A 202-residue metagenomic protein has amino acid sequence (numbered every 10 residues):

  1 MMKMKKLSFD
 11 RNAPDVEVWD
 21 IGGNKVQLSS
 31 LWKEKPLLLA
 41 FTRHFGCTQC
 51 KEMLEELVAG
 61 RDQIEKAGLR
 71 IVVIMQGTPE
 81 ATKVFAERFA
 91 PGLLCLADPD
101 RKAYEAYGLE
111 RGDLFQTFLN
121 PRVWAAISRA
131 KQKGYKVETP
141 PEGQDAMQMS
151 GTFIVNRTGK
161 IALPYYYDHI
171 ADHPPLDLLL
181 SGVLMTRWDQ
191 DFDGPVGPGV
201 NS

Functional and structural regions predicted by a protein language model:
M1-S30, E52: N-terminal "domain-start" segment that seeds a small globular fold
L28-L57, R70: Short active-site neighborhood of thiol/selenol oxidoreductases, capturing the structured segment around
T42, M75, N156: Short beta-strand/turn micro-motifs composed of small residues that flank or help shape donor/cofactor-binding pockets
M53-A106: Structural microenvironment flanking redox-active thiols in thiol-disulfide oxidoreductases
A86, L93-L94, D98-A171: Thiol/selenol-based redox catalytic cores and closely related redox-interacting motifs
I170-T186: A short, polar/charged loop-to-alpha-helix boundary motif
D189-S202: Cysteine/selenocysteine-centered motifs that mediate thiol-based redox chemistry or coordinate metal-sulfur cofactors
